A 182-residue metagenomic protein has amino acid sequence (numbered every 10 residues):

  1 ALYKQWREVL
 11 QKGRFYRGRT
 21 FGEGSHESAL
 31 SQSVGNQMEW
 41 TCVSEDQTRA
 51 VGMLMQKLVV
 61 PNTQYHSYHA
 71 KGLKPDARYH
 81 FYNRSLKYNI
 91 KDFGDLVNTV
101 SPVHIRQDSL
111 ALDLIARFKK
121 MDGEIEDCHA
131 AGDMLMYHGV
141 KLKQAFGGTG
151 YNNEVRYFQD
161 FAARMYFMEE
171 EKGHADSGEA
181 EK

Functional and structural regions predicted by a protein language model:
A1-G22: Aromatic- and carboxylate-lined catalytic core of secreted/periplasmic carbohydrate-active enzymes
L10-Q11, G35, R156, F161: Alpha-helical structural elements
Q11-R14, G24, T48, H174: Amphipathic alpha-helical interaction segments
F15-H26, K71, N89, V100: A sequence-level detector of short, solvent-exposed, charge-rich linear segments
E23-P75: Carbohydrate-binding surface patches
V59-K182: C-terminal beta-sandwich/jelly-roll accessory domains of carbohydrate-active enzymes
